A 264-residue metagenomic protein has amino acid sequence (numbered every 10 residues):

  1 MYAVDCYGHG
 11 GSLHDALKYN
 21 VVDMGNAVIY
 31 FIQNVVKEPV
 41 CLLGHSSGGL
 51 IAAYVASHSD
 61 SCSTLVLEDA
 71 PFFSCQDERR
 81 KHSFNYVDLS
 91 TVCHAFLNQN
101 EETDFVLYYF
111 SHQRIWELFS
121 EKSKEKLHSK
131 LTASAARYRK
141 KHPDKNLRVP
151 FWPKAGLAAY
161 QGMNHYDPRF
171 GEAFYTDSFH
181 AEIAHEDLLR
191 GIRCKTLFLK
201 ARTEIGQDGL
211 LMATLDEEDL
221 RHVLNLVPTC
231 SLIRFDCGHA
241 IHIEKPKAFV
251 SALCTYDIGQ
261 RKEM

Functional and structural regions predicted by a protein language model:
Y2-L43, Y54, E78-R79, S83-F84 (+1 more regions): Active-site loop/oxyanion-hole signature of alpha/beta-hydrolase fold enzymes
C6-G10, F72, G238-H239: Alpha/beta-hydrolase active-site loop signature
E38-K81: Conserved hydrolase catalytic core segment
V66-R114, L118-S123: Flexible "cap/lid" loop of the alpha/beta hydrolase fold
E125-D187, T203: Hydrophobic, aromatic-rich cap/lid helix
R190-D236: Conserved loop-alpha-helix segment in the C-terminal half of the alpha/beta-hydrolase fold that carries the catalytic
R234-P246: Catalytic histidine-centered segment of alpha/beta-hydrolase-like enzymes
I243-T255: Post-His helix in hydrolase/transferase enzymes
